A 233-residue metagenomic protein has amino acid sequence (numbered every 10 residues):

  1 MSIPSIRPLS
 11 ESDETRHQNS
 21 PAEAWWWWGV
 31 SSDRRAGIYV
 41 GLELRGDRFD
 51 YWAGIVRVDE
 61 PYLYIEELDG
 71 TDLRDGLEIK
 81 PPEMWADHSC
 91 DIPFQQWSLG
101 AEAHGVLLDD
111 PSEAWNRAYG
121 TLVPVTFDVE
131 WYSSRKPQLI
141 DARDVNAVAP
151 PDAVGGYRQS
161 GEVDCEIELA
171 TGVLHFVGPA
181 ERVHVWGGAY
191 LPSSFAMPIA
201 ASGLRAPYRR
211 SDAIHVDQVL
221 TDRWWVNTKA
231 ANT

Functional and structural regions predicted by a protein language model:
M1-T233: Targeting-peptide/extracellular-domain and disordered-appendage signature
